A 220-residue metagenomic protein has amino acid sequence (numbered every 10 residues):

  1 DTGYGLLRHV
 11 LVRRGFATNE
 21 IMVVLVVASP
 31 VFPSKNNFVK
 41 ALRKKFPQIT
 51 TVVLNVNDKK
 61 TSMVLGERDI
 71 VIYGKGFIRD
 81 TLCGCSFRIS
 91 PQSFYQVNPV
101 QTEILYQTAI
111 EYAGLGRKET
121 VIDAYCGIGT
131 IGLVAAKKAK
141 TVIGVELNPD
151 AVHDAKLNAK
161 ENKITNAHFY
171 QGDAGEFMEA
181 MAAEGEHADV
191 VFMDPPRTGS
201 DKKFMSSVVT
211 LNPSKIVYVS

Functional and structural regions predicted by a protein language model:
D1-Y4, V12, A17, F32: Extended interfacial segments that mediate partner engagement and assembly in macromolecular machines
Y4-H9, Y73: Short amphipathic beta-strand starts and helix->beta connectors
G5, F16-E20, L82, I164: Short gly/pro-enriched beta-turn/loop segments at secondary-structure junctions
H9-R13, R79: Short, surface-exposed charged micro-motifs
V12, N19-A28, S86-S90, V190: Short, aliphatic-rich beta-strand segments
R14, V27-S29, V56-D58: Non-catalytic surface loops within mature trypsin-like serine protease
S34-N36, K40-K44, Q48-S220: Rossmann-like S-adenosyl-L-methionine
